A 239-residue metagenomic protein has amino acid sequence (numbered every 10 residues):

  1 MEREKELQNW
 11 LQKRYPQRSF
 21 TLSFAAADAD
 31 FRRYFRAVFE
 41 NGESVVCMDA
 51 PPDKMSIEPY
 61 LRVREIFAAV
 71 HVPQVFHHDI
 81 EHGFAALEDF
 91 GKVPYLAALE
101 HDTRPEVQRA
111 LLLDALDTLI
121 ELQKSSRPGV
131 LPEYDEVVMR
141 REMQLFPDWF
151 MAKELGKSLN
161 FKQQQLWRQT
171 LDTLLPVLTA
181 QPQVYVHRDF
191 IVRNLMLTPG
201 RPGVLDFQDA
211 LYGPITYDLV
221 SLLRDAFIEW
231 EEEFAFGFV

Functional and structural regions predicted by a protein language model:
M1-F20: Juxta-kinase regulatory segment immediately upstream of eukaryotic protein kinase catalytic domains
L7, K13, R127-E133, V137-V138 (+2 more regions): An alpha-helical support segment within catalytic cores of ATP-dependent transferases
Q17-F35: ATP-binding glycine-rich phosphate-binding loop
A27, I80-H82, A210: Short glycine-enriched loops at secondary-structure junctions
R32-V38, L122, L171-Y217, A226-W230: Active-site acidic catalytic loop and adjacent metal/ATP-binding pocket of ATP-dependent phosphoryl transfer enzymes
F35-M139, L145, M151-L155: ATP-binding pocket architecture of kinase catalytic cores
V46, H71, A85, V184 (+2 more regions): Protein kinase-like catalytic core scaffold
L145-E154, I215-V239: Active-site activation/catalytic loop segments of kinase-like enzymes and analogous catalytic loops in related
